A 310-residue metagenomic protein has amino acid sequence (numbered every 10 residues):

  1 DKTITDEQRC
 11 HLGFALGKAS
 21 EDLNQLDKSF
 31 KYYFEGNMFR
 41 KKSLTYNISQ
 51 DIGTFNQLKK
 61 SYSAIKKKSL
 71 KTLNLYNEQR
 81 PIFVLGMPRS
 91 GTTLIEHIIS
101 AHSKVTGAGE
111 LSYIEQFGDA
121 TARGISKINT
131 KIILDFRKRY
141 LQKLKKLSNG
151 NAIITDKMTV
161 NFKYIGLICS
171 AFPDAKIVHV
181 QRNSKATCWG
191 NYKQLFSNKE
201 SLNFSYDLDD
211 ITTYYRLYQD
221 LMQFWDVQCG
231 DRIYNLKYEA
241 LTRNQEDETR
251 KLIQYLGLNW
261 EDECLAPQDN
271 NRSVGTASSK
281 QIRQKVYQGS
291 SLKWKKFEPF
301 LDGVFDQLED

Functional and structural regions predicted by a protein language model:
D1-E7, H11-P81, I125-K127, K131-N151 (+3 more regions): PAPS-dependent sulfotransferases, especially Golgi type II membrane carbohydrate sulfotransferases
K71-F172, V180: Phosphate-binding active sites in nucleotide-utilizing proteins
G107, I177, I233-N235: Conserved beta-strand scaffold positions in the cores of enzyme catalytic domains, especially in NTP/NDP-utilizing
E110, K237-Y238: A secondary-structure boundary/capping signal
S112-I114, R182-T187, L241-R243: Conserved nucleotide-binding/hydrolysis micro-motifs of P-loop NTPases
T159-V160, A240-N244: Acidic, metal-coordinating catalytic cores used for nucleic-acid/nucleotide bond scission and strand-transfer chemistry
F162-I165, A186-T187, Q219: Conserved coil-to-alpha-helix start sites within the AMP-binding
I168-Y192: Conserved phosphate-donor/acceptor-positioning beta-strand/loop module used by diverse small-molecule
